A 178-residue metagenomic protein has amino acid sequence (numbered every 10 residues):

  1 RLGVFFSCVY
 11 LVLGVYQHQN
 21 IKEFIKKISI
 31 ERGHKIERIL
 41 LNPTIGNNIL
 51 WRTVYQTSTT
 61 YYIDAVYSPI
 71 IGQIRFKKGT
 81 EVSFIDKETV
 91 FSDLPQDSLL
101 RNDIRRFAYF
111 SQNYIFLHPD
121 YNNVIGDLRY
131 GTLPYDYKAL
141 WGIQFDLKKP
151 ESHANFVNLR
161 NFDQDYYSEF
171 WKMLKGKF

Functional and structural regions predicted by a protein language model:
R1-Q19: Internal/C-terminal transmembrane anchor helices
G3, I21, I25, N42 (+1 more regions): Small-side-chain structural scaffolding
V4-C8, R32, T89: Generic signal for short, ordered secondary-structure residues within or immediately flanking folded domains
F6, Y10, R38-L40, P95: Sparse, context-dependent recognition of short Cys/His-centered cofactor- or disulfide-binding micro-motifs
Y16-E37: Alpha-helical transmembrane signal-anchor/signal-peptide segments
E37-R38, I45-F178: Extracytosolic and intramembrane catalytic regions of membrane-associated proteins in envelope/secretory systems
